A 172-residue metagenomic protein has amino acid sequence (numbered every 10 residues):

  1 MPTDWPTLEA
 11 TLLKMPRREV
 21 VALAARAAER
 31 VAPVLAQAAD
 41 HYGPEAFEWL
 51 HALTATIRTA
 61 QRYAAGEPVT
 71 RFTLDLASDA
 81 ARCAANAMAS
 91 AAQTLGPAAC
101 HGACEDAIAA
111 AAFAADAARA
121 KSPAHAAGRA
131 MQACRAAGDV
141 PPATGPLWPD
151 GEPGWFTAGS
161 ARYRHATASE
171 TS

Functional and structural regions predicted by a protein language model:
M1-E170: Structured binding/interaction patches within domain cores
